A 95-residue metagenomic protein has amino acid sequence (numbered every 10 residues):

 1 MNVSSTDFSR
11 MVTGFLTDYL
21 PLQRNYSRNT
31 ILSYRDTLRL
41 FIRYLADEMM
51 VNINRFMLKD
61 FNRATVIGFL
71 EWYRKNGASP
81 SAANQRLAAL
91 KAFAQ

Functional and structural regions predicted by a protein language model:
M1-S9: Acidic, low-complexity proline/glycine-rich segments
G14-N29, R35, R39-Q95: N-terminal core-binding DNA-recognition domain of tyrosine recombinases/integrases
